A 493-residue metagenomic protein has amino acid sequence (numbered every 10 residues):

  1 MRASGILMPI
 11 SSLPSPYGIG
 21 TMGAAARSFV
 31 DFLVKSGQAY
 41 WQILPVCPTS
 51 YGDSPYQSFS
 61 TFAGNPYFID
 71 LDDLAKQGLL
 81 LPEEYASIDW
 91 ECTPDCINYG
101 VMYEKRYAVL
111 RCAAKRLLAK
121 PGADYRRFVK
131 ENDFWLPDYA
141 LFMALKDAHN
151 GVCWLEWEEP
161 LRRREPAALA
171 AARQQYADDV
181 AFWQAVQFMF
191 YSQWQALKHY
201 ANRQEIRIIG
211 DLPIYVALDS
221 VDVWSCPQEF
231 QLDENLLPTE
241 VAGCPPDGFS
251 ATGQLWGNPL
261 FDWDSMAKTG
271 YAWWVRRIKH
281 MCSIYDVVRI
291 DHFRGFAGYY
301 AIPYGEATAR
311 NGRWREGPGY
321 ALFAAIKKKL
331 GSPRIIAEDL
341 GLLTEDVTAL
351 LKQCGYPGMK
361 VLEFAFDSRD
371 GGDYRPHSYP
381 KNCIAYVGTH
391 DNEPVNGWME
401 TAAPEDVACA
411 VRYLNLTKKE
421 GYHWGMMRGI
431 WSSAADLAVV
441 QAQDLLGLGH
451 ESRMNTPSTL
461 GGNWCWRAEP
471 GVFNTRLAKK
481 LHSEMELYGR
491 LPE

Functional and structural regions predicted by a protein language model:
M1-S11, R27: N-terminal regions that are enriched for targeting/export leaders and immediately downstream pro/stem segments
P9, D53-Q187, Y191, V216-V439 (+3 more regions): Alpha-amylase-like alpha-glycosidases and glucanotransferases acting on alpha-linked glucans and related
A24-D31, S192-Y200, W274-R276, Y422-M426: Short alpha-helical segments and helix-capping/turn motifs at coil-helix boundaries
A24-T49, I284-Y285: Catalytic domains of carbohydrate-active enzymes, especially glycoside hydrolases
V34, W194-N202, K327, L351-K352: Surface-exposed amphipathic alpha-helices with a cationic face
L44, R207-I209, P213, V287 (+1 more regions): Outer-envelope exported proteins of Gram-negative bacteria
W183-V216: Conserved, well-ordered alpha-helix/loop/beta-strand core segments that scaffold catalytic motifs
G471-E493: Terminal-tail/helix-coil boundary detector
